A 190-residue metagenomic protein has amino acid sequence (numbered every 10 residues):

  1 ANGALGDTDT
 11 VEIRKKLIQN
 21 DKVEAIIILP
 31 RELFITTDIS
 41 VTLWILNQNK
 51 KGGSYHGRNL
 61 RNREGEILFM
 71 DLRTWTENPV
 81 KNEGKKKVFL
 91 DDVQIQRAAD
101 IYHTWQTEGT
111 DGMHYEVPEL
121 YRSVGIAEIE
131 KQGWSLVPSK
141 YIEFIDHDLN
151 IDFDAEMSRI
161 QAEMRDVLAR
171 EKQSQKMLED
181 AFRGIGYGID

Functional and structural regions predicted by a protein language model:
A1-D190: A conserved structural/catalytic subdomain of Rossmann-like adenosyl-cofactor enzymes
